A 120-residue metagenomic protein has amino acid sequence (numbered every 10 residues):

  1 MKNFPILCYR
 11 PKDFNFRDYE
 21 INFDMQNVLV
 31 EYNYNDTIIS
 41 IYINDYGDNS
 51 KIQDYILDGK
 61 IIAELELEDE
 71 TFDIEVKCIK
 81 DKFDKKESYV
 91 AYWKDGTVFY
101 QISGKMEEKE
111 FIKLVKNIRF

Functional and structural regions predicted by a protein language model:
M1-D95: Short, solvent-exposed recognition patches
G96-F120: Surface-exposed amphipathic alpha-helical segments
